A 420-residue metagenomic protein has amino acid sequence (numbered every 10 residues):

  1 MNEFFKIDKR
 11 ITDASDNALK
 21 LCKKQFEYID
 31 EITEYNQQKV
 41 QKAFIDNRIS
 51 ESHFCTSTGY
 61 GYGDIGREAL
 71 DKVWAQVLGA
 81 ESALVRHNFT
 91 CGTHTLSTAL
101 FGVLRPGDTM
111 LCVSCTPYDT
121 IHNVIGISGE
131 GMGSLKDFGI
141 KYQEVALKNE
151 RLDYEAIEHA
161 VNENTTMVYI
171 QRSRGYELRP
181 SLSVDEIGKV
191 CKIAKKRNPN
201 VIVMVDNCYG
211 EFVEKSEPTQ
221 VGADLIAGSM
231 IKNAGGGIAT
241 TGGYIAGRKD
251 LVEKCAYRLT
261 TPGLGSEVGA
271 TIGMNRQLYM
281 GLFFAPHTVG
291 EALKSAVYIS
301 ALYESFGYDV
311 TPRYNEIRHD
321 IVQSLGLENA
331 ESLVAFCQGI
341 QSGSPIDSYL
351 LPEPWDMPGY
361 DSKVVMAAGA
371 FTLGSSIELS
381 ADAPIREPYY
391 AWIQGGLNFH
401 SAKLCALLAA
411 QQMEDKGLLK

Functional and structural regions predicted by a protein language model:
F4-K23, D30, K39-H53, G61-Y62 (+5 more regions): Conserved PLP-enzyme active-site core in the AAT-like
T58-G66: N-terminal small-domain helix-loop-helix segment of the aminotransferase-like
S82-L84, D108-L111, K141, T166-M167 (+7 more regions): Structural motif
R86-N88: Early transmembrane hairpin of solute transport permeases
E304-L419: Conserved C-terminal alpha-helix-loop-beta "cap" of PLP-dependent enzymes that closes/shapes the active-site mouth
